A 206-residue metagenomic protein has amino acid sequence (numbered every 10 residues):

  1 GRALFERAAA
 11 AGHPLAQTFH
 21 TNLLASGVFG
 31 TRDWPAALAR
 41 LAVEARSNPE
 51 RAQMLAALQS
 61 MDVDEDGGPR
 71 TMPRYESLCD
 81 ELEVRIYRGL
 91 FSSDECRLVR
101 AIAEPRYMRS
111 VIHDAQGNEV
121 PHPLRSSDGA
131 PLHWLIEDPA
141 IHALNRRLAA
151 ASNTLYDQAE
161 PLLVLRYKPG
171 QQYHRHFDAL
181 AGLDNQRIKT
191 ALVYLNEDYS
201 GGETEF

Functional and structural regions predicted by a protein language model:
E6-R7, N22, T31-F206: Fe(II)/2-oxoglutarate oxygenase catalytic core
A25-S26: Specific register positions within alpha-helical solenoid repeats of the TPR/Sel1-like families, i.e., one
